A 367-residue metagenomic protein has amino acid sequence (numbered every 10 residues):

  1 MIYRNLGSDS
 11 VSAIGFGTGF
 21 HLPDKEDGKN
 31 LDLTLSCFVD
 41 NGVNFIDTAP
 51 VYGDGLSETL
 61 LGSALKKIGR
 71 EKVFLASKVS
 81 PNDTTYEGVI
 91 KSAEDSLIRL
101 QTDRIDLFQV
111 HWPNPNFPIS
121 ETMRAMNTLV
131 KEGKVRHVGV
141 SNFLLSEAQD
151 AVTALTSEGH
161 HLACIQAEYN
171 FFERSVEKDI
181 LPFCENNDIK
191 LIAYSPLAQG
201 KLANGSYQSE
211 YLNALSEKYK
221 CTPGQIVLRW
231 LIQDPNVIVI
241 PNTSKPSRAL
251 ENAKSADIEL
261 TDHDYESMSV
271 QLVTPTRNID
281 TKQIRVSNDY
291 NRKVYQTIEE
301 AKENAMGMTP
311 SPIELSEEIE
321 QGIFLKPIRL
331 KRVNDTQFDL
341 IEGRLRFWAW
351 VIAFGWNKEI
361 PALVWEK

Functional and structural regions predicted by a protein language model:
M1-V73, K131: N-terminal binding-site loop/beta-alpha segment at the start of enzyme catalytic domains that lines or forms
G7-S10, V39-D40, G62-R70, E94-T102 (+3 more regions): Acidic (Asp/Glu)-rich catalytic clusters
G17-K29, S77-E87, N114-F117: Active-site mouth loops of central-metabolism enzymes
K25-F38, T85-L100, E121, S146-V152: Short, acidic/polar
L97-N116: Active-site groove signature of glycoside hydrolases
P113, F117-L272: Beta/alpha (TIM)-barrel catalytic core signal, keyed to glycine-rich beta->alpha loops juxtaposed to Asp/Glu that bind
V270-V364: Short, charged/polar connector segments at secondary-structure boundaries
